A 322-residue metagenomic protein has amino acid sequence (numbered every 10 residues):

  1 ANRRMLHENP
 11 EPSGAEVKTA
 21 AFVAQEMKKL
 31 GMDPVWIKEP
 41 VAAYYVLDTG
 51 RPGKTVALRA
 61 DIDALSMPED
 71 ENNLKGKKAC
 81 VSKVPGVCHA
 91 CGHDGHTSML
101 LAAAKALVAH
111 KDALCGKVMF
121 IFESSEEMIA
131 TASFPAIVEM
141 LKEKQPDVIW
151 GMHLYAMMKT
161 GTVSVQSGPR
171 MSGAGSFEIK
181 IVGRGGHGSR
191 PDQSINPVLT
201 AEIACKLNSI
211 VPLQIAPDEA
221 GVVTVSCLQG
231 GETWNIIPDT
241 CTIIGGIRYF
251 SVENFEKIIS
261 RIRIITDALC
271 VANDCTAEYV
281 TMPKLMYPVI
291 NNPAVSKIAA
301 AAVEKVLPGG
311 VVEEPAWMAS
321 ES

Functional and structural regions predicted by a protein language model:
A1, P12, E16, A20 (+9 more regions): Generic structural signal for well-ordered, non-membrane alpha-helical segments in soluble metabolic enzymes
A1-H89, D94, S98-C115: Acidic/His- and Gly-rich active-site-bordering loop/insert found across diverse amide/peptide-bond hydrolases
L6, Y45, L58, H93 (+6 more regions): Divalent metal-coordination and catalytic microenvironments
N9-G14, L65, M128, G231-W234 (+1 more regions): Short, small-residue-enriched loops and turns at beta-alpha junctions that line or gate enzyme active sites
K29, L199-S322: Metal-dependent amide/peptide-bond hydrolase catalytic core, centered on the "pita-bread" metallohydrolase fold
V41-A43, G175-F177, C241: Short beta-strand micro-motifs in enzyme catalytic cores
L65-M67, N73, K78-C88, G95 (+2 more regions): Histidine/acidic-residue-rich, glycine-tolerant segments that coordinate divalent metal ions
